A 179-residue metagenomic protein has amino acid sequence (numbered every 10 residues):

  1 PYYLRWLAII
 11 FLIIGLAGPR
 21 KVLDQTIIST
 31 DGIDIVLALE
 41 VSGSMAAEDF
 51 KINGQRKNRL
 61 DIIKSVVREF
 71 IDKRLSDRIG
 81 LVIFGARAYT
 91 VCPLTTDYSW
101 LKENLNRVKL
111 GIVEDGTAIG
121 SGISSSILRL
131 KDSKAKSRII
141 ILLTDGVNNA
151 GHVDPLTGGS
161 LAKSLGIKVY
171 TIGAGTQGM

Functional and structural regions predicted by a protein language model:
P1-L37, S42-F50, L128, D132: Acidic, polar low-complexity linker/tail segments
Q25-I33, M45-R78, T95-W100: …and closely analogous acidic/polar surface helices at protein-protein or active-site interfaces in A-domain-like
D34-S44, I62, R78-F84, W100-N104 (+2 more regions): Soluble periplasmic/extracytoplasmic beta-strand elements of cell-envelope proteins
G43, R68-S76, N106, L110 (+2 more regions): Sec-exported extracytoplasmic/periplasmic mature domains
D49-K57, T90-V91, V108-D115, G146-N148: Second-shell loop/turn segments in exported
L60, K64-R68, T95-Y98, K102-L105 (+3 more regions): Extracytoplasmic/secreted envelope proteins and their assembly/folding machinery, especially bacterial periplasmic
L75-R107, S124-K131: Short beta-strand-loop
E114-T117, L128, I139, G146-M179: VWA/integrin I-like adhesion module and closely mimicked acidic/polar interface patches used
